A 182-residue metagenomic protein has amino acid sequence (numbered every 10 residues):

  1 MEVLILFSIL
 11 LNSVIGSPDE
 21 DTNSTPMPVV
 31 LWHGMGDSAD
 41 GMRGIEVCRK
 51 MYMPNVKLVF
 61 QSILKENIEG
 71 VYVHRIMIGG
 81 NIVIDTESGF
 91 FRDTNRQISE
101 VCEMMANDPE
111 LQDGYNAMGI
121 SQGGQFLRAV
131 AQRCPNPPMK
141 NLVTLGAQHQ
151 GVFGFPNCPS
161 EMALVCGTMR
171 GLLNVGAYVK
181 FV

Functional and structural regions predicted by a protein language model:
M1-G16: Cleavable N-terminal signal peptides of Sec/SRP-targeted secreted and luminal proteins
I5, V30, G44, N55 (+3 more regions): Acidic, Ser/Thr-rich intrinsically disordered and amphipathic helical segments
S17-I82: Short, surface-exposed "cap/lid" segments of acyl-processing enzymes
H33, N95-V182: Serine-dependent carboxylesterase/thioesterase catalytic core of lipase-like alpha/beta-hydrolase/SGNH enzymes
G34-M42, K50, E87-T94, N116-I120: Amphipathic alpha-helical protein-protein interaction segments
A39-D40, V83, L127, V152: Conserved protein kinase catalytic core
M42-I45, K57-F60, E87-G89, A129-Q132 (+1 more regions): Short coil/turn segments at secondary-structure boundaries
M77-F90, F153: Glycine-rich "HGGG/HGxG" loop immediately N-terminal to the catalytic nucleophile of the alpha/beta-hydrolase
